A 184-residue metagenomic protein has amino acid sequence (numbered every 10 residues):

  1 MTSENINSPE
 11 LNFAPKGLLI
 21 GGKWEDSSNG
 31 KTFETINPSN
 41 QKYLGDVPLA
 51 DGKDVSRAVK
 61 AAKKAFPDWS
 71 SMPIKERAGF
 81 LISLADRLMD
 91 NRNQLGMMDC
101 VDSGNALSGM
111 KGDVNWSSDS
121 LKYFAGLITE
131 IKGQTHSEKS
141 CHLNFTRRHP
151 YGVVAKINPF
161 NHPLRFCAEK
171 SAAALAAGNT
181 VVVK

Functional and structural regions predicted by a protein language model:
M1-S39: Hydrophobic face of amphipathic alpha-helices that form TPR/SEL1-like repeat modules and related alpha-solenoid
L18, D26, C100, K122 (+2 more regions): Short glycine- and Lys/Arg-enriched binding-loop motifs that mark or flank ligand-binding interfaces
W24, F66-W69, F160: Signature tryptophan residues that serve as conserved aromatic anchors
S27, V47, K184: Small/polar loops that bind or transfer phosphate-bearing groups
N37, L49, R148: Conserved strand-loop elements at the edges of beta-sheets that form or border functional pockets
K42-I131, C141: Glycine-rich loop-to-alpha-helix module at the N-terminal edge of alpha/beta enzyme cores
Q134-K184: Conserved small-residue-rich beta-alpha loop and adjacent elements that most often cradle the phosphate/pyrophosphate
